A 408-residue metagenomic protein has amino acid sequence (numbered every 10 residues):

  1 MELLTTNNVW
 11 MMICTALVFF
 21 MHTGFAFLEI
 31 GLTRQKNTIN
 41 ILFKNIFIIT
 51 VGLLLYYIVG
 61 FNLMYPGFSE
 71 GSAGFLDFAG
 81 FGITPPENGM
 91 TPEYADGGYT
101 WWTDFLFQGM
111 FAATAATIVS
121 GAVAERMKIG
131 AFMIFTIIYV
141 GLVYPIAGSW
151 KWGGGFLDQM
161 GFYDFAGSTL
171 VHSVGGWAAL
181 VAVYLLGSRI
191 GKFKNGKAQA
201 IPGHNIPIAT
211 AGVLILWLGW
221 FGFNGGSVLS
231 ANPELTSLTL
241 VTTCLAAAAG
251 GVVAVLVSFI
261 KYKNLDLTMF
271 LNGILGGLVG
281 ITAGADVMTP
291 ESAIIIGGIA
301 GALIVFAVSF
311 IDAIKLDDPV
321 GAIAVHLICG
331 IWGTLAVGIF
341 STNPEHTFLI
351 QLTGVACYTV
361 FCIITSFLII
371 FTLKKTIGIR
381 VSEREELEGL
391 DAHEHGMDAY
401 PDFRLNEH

Functional and structural regions predicted by a protein language model:
M1-H408: Hydrophobic alpha-helical transmembrane bundles of multi-pass membrane proteins
